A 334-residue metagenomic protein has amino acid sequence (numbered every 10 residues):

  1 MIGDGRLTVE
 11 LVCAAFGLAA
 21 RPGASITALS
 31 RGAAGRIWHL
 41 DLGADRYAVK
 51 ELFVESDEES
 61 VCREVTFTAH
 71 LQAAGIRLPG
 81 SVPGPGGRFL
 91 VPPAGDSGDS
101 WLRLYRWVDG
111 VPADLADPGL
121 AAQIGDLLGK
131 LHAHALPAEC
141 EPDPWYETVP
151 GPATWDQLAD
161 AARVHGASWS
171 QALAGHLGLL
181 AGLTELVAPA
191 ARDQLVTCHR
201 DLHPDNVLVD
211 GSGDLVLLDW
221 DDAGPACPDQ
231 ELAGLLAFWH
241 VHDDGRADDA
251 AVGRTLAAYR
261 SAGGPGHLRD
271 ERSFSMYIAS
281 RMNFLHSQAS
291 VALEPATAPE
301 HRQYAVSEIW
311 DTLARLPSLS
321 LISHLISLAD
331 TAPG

Functional and structural regions predicted by a protein language model:
M1-P85, G211-S212, A329-G334: Conserved NTP-binding catalytic cores of kinases and kinase-like/nucleotidyltransferase enzymes across multiple kinase
F16-A24, L180-A191: Short Pro/Gly-enriched beta-strand edge/turn motifs at strand-loop
A33-A44, A48-V49, S81, T184-Q230 (+1 more regions): Active-site acidic catalytic loop and adjacent metal/ATP-binding pocket of ATP-dependent phosphoryl transfer enzymes
L42-C140: ATP-binding pocket architecture of kinase catalytic cores
D114-L173, D193-L195, Q303: A cross-family kinase active-site recognition segment
A161-V164, F284-G334: ATP/Mg2+ or Mg2+-diphosphate-binding catalytic cores that bind nucleotide phosphates or diphosphates via glycine-rich
D229-G264, I278-A296: Active-site activation/catalytic loop segments of kinase-like enzymes and analogous catalytic loops in related
G266-Y277: All-alpha amphipathic helical-bundle segments outside canonical DNA-binding/catalytic cores that form hydrophobic
